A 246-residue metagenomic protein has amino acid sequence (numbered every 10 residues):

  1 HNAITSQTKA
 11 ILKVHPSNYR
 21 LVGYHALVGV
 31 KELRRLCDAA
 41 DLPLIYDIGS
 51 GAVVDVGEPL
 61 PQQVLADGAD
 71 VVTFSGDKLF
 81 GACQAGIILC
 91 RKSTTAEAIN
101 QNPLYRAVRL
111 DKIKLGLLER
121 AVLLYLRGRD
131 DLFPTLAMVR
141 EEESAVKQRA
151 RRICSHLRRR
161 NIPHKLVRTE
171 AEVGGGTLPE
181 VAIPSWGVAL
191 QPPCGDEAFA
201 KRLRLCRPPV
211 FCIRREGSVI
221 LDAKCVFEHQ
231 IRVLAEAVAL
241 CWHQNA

Functional and structural regions predicted by a protein language model:
H1-Y125, C154-R158, A237: Conserved PLP-enzyme active-site core in the AAT-like
L21-H25, R91, R106-L110, M138-A145 (+4 more regions): Catalytic cores of large soluble enzymes that bind and process phosphate-bearing ligands
L79, A137-E141, V219: Glycine-rich phosphate/diphosphate-binding loops and the adjacent beta-loop-alpha structural elements that coordinate
K92-N100, L126-T135, P179-P184, G217: Short acidic (Asp/Glu) and glycine-rich catalytic loops that position anionic groups and cofactors
R106, R204-F211, A239-N245: A common structural junction motif
K112, I213-G217, A246: Conserved short beta-strand edge segments in small beta-sheet-based binding/regulatory domains
K114-L115, E119-G174: Conserved PLP-dependent catalytic core of the aminotransferase class-I/II
K147-H229, V233: Conserved C-terminal alpha-helix-loop-beta "cap" of PLP-dependent enzymes that closes/shapes the active-site mouth
